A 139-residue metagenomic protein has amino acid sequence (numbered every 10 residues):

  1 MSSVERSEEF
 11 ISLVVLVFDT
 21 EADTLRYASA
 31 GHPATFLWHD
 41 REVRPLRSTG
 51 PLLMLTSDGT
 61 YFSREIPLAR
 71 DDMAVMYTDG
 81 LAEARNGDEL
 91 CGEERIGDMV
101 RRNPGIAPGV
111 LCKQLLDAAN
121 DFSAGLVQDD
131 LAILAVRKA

Functional and structural regions predicted by a protein language model:
M1-A139: Conserved subregion of the PPM/PP2C metallophosphatase catalytic domain
